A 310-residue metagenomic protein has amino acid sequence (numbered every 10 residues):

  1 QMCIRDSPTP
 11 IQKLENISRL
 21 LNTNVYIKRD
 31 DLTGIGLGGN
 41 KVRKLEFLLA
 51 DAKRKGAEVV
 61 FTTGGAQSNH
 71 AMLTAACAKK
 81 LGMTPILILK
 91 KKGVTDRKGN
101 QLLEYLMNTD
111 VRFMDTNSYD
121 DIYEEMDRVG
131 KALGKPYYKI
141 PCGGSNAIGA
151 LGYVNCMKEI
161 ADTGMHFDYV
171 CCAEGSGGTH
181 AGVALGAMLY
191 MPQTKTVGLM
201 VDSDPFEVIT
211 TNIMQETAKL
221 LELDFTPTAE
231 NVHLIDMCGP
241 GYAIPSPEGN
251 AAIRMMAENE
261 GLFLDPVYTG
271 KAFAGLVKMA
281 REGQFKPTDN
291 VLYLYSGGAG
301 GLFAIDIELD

Functional and structural regions predicted by a protein language model:
M2-I4: Short, small-residue-biased leader/transition segments that mark boundaries at the very start of proteins
N24-V94: Active-site cofactor/substrate anionic-group-binding motifs, chiefly glycine- and Lys/Arg-rich phosphate-binding loops
G38-G39, V60-A71, V170-S176, L262-G270: Active-site nucleophile and cofactor-binding loops and adjacent substrate-binding regions of central metabolic enzymes
N69-N117, F206-T217: Active-site-proximal loop->helix
K91-G164, E230-S246, A251-A252: Small/polar-residue-rich loop-to-helix segments that shape phosphate-bearing ligand pockets
A150-V232, L294-D310: Glycine-rich phosphate/pyrophosphate-binding loop at beta-loop-alpha junctions
E230-P287: Active-site-adjacent helical/loop segments in soluble small-molecule enzymes
